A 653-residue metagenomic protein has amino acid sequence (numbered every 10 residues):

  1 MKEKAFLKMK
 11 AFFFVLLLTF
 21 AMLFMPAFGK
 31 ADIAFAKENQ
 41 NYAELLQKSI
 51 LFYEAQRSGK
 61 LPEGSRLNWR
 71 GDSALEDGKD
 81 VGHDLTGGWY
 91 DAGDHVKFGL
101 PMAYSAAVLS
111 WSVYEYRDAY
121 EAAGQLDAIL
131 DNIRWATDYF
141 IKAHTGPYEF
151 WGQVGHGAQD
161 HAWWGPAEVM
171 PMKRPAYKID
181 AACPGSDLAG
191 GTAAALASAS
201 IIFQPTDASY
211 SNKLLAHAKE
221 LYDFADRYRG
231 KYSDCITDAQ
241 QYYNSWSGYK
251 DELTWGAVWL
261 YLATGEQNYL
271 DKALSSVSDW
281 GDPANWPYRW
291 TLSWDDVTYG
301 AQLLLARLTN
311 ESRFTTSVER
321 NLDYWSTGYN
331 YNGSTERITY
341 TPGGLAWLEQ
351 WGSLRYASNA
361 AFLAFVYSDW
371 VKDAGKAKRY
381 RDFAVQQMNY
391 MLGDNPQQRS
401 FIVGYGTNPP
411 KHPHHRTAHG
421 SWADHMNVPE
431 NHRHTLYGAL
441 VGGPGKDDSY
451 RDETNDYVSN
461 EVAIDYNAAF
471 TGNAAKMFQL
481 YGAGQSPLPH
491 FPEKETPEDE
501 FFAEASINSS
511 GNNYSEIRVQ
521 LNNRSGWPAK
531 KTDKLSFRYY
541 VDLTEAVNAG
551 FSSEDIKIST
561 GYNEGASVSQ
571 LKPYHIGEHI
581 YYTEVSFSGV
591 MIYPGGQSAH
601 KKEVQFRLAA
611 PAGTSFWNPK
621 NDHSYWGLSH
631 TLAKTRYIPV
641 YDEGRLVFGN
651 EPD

Functional and structural regions predicted by a protein language model:
K2-L16: Bacterial N-terminal signal peptides that target proteins for export
F13-A27: Bacterial N-terminal signal peptides
L23-K37: Sec-dependent signal peptide cleavage junction
A34-L51, A55-S112, Q153-G191, A195 (+3 more regions): Aromatic (Trp/Tyr) and acidic
G482-Y514, K557-S559: Low-complexity, acidic Ser/Thr/Pro/Gly-rich terminal tails and inter-domain linkers that flank the onset of structured
S506, G511-L543: Short beta-strand elements of extracellular/lumenal beta-sandwich folds
L543-G589: A surface/secretory-pathway sequence property marking extracellular, secreted, or lumenal proteins enriched
I576-I580, V590-D653: Terminal connector regions
